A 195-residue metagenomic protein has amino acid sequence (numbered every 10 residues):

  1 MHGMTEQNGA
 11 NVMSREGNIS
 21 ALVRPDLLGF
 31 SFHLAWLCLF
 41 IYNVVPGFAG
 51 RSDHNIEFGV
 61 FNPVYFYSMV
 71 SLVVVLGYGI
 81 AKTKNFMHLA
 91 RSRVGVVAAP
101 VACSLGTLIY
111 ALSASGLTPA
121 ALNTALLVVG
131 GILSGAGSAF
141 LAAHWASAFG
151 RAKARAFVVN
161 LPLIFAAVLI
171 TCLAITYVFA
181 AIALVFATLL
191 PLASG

Functional and structural regions predicted by a protein language model:
R15-V74: Helix-loop boundary and gating motifs at the non-cytosolic
F66-T83, A142: Central hydrophobic cores of alpha-helical transmembrane segments in multi-pass inner-membrane proteins across all
K82-G95, F149-V158: Membrane-interface helix-boundary motifs at transmembrane edges
P100-P119: C-terminal ends and interior cores of transmembrane alpha-helices in multi-pass membrane transporters/permeases
L122-L141: Hydrophobic core of transmembrane alpha-helices in multi-pass small-molecule transporters, especially MFS/SLC-type
S138-A152: Intracellular juxtamembrane helix-capping segments at the cytosolic ends of symmetry-related transmembrane helices
A154-A183: Glycine-rich segments within core transmembrane alpha-helices of 12-TM secondary carriers
V185-G195: Symmetry-related core transmembrane helices of the 12-TM Major Facilitator Superfamily/SLC fold
